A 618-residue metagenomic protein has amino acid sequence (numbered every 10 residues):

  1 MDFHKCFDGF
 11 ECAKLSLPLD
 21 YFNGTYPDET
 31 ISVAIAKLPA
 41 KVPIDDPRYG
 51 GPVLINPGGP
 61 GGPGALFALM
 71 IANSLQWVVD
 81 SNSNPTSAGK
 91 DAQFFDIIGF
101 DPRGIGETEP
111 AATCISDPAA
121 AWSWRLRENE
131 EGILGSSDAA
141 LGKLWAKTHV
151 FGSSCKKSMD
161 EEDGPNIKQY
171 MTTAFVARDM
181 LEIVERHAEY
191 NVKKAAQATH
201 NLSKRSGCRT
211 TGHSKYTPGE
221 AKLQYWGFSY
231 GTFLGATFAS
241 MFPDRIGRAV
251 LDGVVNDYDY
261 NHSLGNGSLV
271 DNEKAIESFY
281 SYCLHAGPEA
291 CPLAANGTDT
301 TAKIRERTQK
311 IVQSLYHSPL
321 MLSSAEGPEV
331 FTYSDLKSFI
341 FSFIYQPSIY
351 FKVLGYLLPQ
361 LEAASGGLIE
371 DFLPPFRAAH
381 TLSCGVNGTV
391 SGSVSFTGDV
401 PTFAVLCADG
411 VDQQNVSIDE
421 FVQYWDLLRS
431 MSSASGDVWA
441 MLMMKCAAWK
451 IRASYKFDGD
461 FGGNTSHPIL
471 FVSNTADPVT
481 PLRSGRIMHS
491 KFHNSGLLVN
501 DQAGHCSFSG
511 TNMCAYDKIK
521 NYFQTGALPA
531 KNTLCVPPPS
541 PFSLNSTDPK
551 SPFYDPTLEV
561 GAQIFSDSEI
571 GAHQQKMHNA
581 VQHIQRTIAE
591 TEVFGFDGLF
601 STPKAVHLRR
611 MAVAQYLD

Functional and structural regions predicted by a protein language model:
M1-D335, A404-N494, L498-D618: Gly/Pro-rich cap/lid or specificity-loop segments adjacent to the active site
I167, G327, I344-Y345, V394: Generic amphipathic alpha-helical segments used as scaffolds and interaction surfaces in large, multi-domain proteins
R307-S314, F339, V353-Q360, D371-A378: Charge-rich, solvent-exposed alpha-helical interaction surfaces
L320, S348, S365-L368, A527: Residue-level recognition of short, well-ordered coil/turn positions that link secondary-structure elements
E329-A363: P-loop NTPase catalytic cores that bind/hydrolyze ATP
Q360-T381, S430-S435, P541-T547: Short, mixed-charge aromatic SLiMs
F372-S391, K445: Intrinsically disordered, low-complexity repeat and linker tracts
L382-V386, F396-D399, F403-D409: Long, low-complexity segments enriched in small/aliphatic residues
